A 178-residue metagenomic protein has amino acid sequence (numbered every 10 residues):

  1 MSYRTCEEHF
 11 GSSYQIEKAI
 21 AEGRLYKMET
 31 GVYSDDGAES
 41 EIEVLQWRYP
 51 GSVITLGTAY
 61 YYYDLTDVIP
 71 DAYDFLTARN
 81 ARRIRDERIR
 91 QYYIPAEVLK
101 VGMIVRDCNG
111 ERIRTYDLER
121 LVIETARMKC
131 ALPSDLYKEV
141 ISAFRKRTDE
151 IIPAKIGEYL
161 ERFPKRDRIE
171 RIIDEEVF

Functional and structural regions predicted by a protein language model:
S2-T5, F10-G11, Q15, I20-E22 (+1 more regions): Nucleic-acid-binding surface
